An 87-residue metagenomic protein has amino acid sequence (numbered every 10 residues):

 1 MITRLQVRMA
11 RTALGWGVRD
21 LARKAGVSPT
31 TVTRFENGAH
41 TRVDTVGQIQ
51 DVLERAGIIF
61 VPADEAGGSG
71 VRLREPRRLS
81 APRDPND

Functional and structural regions predicted by a protein language model:
L5-D20, S80-A81: Short basic helix-loop element that most often maps to the first helix and adjoining turn of HTH DNA-binding modules
V7, L21-A22, V32-F35: Conserved hydrophobic/aromatic packing and binding residues within compact polymer-binding modules
T12, D44-V61: DNA major-groove recognition helix of helix-turn-helix/homeodomain DNA-binding modules
T12, R23, N37: Alpha-helical residues within the helix-turn-helix
G26-T41: Recognition helix of helix-turn-helix/homeodomain-like DNA-binding domains that insert into the DNA major groove
I58-D87: Helix-turn-helix/homeodomain-like alpha-helical modules used for DNA recognition and transcription-factor dimerization
